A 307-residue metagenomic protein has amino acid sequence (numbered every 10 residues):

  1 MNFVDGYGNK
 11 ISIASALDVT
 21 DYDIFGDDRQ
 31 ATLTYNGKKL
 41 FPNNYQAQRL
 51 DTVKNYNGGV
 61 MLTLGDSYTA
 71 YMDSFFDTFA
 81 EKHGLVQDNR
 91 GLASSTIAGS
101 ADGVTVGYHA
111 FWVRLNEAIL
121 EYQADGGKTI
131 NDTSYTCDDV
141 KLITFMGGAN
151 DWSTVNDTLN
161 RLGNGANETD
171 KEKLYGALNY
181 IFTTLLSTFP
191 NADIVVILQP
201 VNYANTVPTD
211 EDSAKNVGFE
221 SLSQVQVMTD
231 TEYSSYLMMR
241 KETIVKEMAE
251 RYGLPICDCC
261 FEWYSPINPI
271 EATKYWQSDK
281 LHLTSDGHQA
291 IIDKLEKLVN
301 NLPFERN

Functional and structural regions predicted by a protein language model:
M1-V86, N131-T136, V299-N307: N-terminal secretory targeting modules
V60-T63, Y68-E172, G176: Conserved SGNH/GDSL esterase-like catalytic core that processes O-acyl groups on lipids and polysaccharides
D88-R90, V195, P255-C257: General small-molecule cofactor/ligand-binding pocket signal
G147, V196-L198: A cross-domain feature marking catalytic cores of carbohydrate-active enzymes and several ubiquitous metabolic/repair
L178-F182, E242: Generic structural signal for well-ordered alpha-helices, preferentially at hydrophobic/aromatic core positions
F189-I194: A short helix->loop->beta-strand "cap" motif at the edges of active sites that frequently abuts
V201-N307: Catalytic His-Asp segment of secreted/periplasmic serine-dependent ester chemistry enzymes
